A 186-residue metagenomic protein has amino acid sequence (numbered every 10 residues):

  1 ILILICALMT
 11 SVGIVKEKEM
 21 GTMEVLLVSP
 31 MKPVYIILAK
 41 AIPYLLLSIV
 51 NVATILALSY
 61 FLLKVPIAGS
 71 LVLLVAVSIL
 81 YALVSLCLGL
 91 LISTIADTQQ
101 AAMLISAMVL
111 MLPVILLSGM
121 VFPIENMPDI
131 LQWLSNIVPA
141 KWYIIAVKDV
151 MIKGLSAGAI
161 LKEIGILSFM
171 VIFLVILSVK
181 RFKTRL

Functional and structural regions predicted by a protein language model:
I1-T10: Long, hydrophobic alpha-helical segments
S11-L45: Helix-loop-helix units of permease transmembrane domains in multi-pass membrane transporters, especially ABC
V12, K16, S29, L56-Y60 (+6 more regions): Transmembrane helix-loop junction
I14-V15, L91, M151, I166-L186: Junction motif at the cytosolic side of a transmembrane helix
K16, S29, S59-I67, A96-D97 (+3 more regions): Short helix-capping/hinge motifs at transmembrane helix termini and TM-loop junctions
P33-S106, G158-L161, S168, V175-I176: Alpha-helical transmembrane segments and their short interhelical loops
Q100-S118: Pore- or pathway-lining transmembrane helices of multi-pass membrane proteins that form conduits for solutes/ions
S118-F173: Membrane-interfacial helix-loop-helix junctions in multi-pass membrane proteins
